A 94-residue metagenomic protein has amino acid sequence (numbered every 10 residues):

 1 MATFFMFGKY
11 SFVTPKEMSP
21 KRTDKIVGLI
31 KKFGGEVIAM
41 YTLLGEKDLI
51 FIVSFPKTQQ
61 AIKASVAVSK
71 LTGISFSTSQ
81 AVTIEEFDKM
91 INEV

Functional and structural regions predicted by a protein language model:
M1-V94: A compositional/biophysical signature of low hydrophobicity enriched in polar/charged and small residues
